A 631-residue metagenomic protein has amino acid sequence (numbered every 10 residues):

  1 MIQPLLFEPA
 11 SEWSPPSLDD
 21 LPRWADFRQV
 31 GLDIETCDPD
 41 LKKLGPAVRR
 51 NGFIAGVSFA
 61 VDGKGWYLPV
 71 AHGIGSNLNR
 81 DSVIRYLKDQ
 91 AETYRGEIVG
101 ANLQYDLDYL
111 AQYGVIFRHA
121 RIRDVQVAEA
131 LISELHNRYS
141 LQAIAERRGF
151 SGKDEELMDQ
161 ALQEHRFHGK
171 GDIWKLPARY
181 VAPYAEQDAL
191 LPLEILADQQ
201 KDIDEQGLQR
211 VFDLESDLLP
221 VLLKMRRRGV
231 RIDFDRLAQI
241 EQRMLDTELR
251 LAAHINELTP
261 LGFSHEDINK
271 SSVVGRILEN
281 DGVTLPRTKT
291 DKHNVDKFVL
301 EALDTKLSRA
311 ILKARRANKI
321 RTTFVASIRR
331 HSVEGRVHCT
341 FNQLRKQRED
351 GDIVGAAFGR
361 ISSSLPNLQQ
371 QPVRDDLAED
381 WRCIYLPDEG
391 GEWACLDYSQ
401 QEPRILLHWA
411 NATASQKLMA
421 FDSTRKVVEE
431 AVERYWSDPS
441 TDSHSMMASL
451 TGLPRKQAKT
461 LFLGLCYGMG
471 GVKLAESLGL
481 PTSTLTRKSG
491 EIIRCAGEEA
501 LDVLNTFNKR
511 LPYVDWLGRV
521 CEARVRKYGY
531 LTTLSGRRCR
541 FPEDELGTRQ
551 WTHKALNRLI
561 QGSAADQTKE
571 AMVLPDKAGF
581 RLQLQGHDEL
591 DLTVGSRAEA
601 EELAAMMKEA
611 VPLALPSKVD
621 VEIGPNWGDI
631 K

Functional and structural regions predicted by a protein language model:
M1-H72, A120, H136, R147-R148 (+8 more regions): Conserved "right-hand" nucleotidyltransferase catalytic core of DNA-directed polymerases
G31, R95-D106, C395: Acidic beta-strand-to-loop metal/phosphate-binding motif
P39-L41, Q104-I116, A128-I132, G275-G282 (+2 more regions): Short active-site loop/helix that positions an aromatic residue
D62-I98, V230: Nucleic-acid-processing active sites and adjacent nucleic-acid-binding tracks, predominantly divalent metal-dependent
I116-E134, L141-Q142, F421-E430, S440-H444: Conserved beta-strand -> loop -> alpha-helix junction used to position metal-binding or nucleic-acid-contacting
R227, V283-P286, D304, I353 (+3 more regions): Conserved catalytic core of nucleic-acid polymerases
R597-L603: Short, conserved charged micro-motifs
A605-L615: A common structural junction motif
